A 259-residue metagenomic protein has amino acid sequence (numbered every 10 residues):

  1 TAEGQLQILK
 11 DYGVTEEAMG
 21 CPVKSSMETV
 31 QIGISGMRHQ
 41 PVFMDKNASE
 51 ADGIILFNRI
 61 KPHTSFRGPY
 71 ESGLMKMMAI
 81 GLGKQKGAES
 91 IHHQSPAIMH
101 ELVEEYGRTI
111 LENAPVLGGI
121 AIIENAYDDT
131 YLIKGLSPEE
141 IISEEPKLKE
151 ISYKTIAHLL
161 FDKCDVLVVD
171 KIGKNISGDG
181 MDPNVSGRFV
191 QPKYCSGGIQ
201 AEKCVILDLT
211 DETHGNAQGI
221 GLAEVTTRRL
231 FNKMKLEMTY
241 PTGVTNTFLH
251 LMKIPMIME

Functional and structural regions predicted by a protein language model:
T1-Q7, I123-D128: Short connector loops at secondary-structure junctions
A2-P69: An acidic, phosphate/nucleotide-engaging active-site surface
L9, E112-A114, K134-E139, A223-F231: Short, electropositive alpha-helical surface patch
M19, K24-E28, I123, K171 (+1 more regions): Conserved beta-strand termini and adjacent loop/short-helix elements that scaffold enzyme active sites in alpha/beta
M44-G173, G187, Q191, C195-I199: Conserved, well-structured core segments that form the ligand-binding/active-site neighborhood of functional domains
S177: Hard-cation-handling environments
G187, K193-E259: C-terminal non-catalytic interaction/assembly regions of soluble proteins
